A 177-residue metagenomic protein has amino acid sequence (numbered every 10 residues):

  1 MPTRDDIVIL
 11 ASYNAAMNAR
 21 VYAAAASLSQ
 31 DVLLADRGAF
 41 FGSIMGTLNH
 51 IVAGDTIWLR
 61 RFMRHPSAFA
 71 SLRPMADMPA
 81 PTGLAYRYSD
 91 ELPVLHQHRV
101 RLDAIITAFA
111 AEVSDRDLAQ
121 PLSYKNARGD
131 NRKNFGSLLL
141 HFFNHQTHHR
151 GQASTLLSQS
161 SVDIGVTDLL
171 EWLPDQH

Functional and structural regions predicted by a protein language model:
M1-L10, A85: Short, charged, low-complexity loops and linkers
T3, L33, F40, Y88-E91 (+2 more regions): Residue-level recognition of alpha-helical structural elements
T3-D5, A15-N18, R99, D103-I106: Solvent-exposed, well-ordered amphipathic alpha-helical segments that flank/support binding or catalytic loops
V8-A23, Q30-P81, K125-H177: Short, contiguous alpha-helical
S67-S114: Helix-adjacent hinge/juxtasegments
E112-A127: Acidic catalytic patch
